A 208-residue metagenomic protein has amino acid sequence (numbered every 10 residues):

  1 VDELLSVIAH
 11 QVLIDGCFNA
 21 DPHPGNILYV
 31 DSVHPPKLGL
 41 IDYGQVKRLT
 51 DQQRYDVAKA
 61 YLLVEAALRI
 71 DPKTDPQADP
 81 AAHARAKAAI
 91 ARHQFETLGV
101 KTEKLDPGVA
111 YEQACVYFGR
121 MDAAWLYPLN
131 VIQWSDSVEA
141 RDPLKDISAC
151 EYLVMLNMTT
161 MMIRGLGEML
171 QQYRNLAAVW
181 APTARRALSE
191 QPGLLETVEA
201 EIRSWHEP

Functional and structural regions predicted by a protein language model:
V1-D2, D21: Short, motif-level signal for alpha-helix interfacial/capping segments enriched in acidic residues and aromatics/proline
E3, Y29-P208: Helix-rich C-lobe and terminal helical cap/extension of kinase-like folds
I8-F18: Protein kinase catalytic-loop region centered on the HRD/HxD motif
H10, D21, S135-V138: Short amphipathic alpha-helical surface micro-motifs
C17, N26, Q45: Gly/Ser/Thr-rich helix-start
F18-A20, G39: Residue-level marker for buried hydrophobic side chains located in beta-strands that build the well-ordered beta-sheet
P22-Y29: Hydrophobic residue at the +6 position relative to the catalytic HRD Asp in the kinase catalytic loop
